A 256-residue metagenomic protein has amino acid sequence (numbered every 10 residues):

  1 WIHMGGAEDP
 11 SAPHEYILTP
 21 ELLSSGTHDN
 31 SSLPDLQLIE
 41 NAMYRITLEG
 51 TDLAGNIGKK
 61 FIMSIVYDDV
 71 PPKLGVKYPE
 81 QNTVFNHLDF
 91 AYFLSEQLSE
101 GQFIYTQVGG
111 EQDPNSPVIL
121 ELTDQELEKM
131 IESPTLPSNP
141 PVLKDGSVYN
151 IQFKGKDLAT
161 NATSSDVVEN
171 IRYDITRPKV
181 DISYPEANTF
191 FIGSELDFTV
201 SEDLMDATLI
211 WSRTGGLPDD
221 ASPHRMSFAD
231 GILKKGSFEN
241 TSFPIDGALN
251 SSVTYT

Functional and structural regions predicted by a protein language model:
W1-A12, G109-E121, G216-A229: Surface-exposed loop/edge segments in extracytoplasmic proteins
I2, F103-Q107, L209-R213: Conserved aromatic beta-strand anchor motif in extracellular beta-sandwich/beta-rich domains
S11-M43, L53-A54, L122-V148, L158-A159 (+1 more regions): Signal that preferentially marks extracellular ectodomain short beta-strand elements of beta-sandwich modules
L48-G50, F153-G155: Conserved structural position at the C-terminal beta-strand of extracellular beta-sandwich adhesion modules
D52, F61-G75, V167-D181: Flexible, low-complexity linkers/stalks enriched in Thr/Pro that connect modular domains
A54-K59, A159-S165: Short, exposed coil/turn segments at beta-strand boundaries within extracellular/luminal domains
E80-N86, E186-I192: Short, solvent-exposed loop/linker segments at the N-terminal edge of repeated beta-sheet extracellular domains
L94-E100, V200-D206: Short proline/glycine-enriched turn/loop motifs at strand-loop junctions of beta-rich domains
